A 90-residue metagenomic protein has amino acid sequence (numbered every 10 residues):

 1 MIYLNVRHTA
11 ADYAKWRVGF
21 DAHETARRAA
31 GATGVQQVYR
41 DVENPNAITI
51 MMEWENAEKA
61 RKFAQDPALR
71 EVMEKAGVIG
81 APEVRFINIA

Functional and structural regions predicted by a protein language model:
M1-P67, I79-A90: Short S/T/G/P-rich N-terminal loop/turn motif that feeds into the first structured element of a domain
D66-E74: Low-complexity, intrinsically disordered Gly/Pro/Thr-rich segments
